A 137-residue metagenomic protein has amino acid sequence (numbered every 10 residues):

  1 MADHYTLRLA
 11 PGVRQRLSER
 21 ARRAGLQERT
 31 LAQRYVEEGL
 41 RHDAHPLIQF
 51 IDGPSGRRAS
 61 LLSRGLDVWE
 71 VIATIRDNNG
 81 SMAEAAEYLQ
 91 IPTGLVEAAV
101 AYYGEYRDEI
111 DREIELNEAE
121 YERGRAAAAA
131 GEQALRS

Functional and structural regions predicted by a protein language model:
M1, H42-L66: Short, Lys/Arg-enriched anionic-surface-contact patches
M1-L9: Short Lys/Arg-rich basic patches
L7, L17, A24-E37: Short amphipathic alpha-helical segments
R20, E84-E87: Short alpha-helical "recognition helix" segments of helix-turn-helix
L26-Q27, E87-A98: Short, basic interhelical loop/turn and adjoining N-cap of the next helix at nucleic-acid- or acidic-partner-contacting
L40-A44, E97-R112: Short, solvent-exposed alpha-helical "recognition" segments
P54-L62, I114-S137: Intrinsically disordered, low-complexity basic tails/linkers immediately adjacent to helix-turn-helix/homeobox/MYB/SANT
R64-N79: Short, amphipathic alpha-helical "recognition" segments used to contact nucleic acids or chromatin
